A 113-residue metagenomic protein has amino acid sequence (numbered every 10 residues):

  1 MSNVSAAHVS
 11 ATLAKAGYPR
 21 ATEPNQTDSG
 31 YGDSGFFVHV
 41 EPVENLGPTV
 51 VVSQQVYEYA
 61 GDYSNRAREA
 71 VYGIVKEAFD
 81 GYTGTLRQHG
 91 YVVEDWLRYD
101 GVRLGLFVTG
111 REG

Functional and structural regions predicted by a protein language model:
M1-Y57, R68, Y72: N-terminal leader/targeting segments
E58-D62: N-terminal/edge-of-domain interface segments
N65: IQ-motif-like calmodulin-binding regions
G73-G113: Short, compact, well-ordered microdomains
